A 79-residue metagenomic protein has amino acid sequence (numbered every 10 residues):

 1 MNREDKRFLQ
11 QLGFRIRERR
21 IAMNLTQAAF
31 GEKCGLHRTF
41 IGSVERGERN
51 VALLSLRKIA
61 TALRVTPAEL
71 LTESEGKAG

Functional and structural regions predicted by a protein language model:
M1-A22: A short, Lys/Arg-rich alpha-helix, primarily the initiator
F14, N24-L25, V51-L54: Residue-level signal for the short linker/turn that defines the boundary of a DNA-recognition helix
R17, A28, R57: Residues within the helices of the helix-turn-helix
R20, G31, A60: The alpha-helix within a helix-turn-helix
N24-S43: Short alpha-helical DNA-recognition segment
T39, R49, A68: Key DNA-contact positions within bacterial/archaeal DNA-binding proteins
L54-E69: DNA major-groove recognition helix of helix-turn-helix/homeodomain DNA-binding modules
T61, L71-G79: Short, charged recognition helix plus adjacent turn of helix-turn-helix-like nucleic-acid-binding domains
